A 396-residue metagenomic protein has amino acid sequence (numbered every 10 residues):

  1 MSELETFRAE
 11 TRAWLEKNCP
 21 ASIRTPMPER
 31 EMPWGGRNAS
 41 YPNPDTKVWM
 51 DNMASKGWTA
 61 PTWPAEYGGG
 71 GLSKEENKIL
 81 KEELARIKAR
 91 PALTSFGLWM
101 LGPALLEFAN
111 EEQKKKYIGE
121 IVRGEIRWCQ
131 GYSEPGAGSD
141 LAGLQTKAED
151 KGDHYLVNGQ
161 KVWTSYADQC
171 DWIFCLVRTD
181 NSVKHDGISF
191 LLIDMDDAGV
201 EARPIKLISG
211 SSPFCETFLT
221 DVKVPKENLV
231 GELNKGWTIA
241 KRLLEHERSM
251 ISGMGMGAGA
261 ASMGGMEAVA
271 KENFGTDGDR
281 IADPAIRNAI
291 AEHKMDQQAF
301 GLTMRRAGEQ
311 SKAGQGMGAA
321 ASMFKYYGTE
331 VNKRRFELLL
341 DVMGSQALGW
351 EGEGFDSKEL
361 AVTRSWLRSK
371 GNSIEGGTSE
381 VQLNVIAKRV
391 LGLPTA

Functional and structural regions predicted by a protein language model:
M1-S95, K116-R123, S252, A268-D279 (+7 more regions): Amphipathic, small/basic residue-rich leader segments at the start of a protein or domain
F7, V200-L302, N372: Glycine-rich beta->alpha junctions and the first turn(s) of the following alpha-helix
M27-E31, G275, P284, Q298-G354: C-terminal helix-coil-helix/basic helical segment that borders enzyme active sites and/or dimer interfaces and provides
E75, I79-L80, M100, I239-G253 (+1 more regions): Glycine-rich phosphate/cofactor-binding loops in nucleotide/flavin-utilizing enzymes
L93-E112, G138: N-terminal glycine-rich flavin-associated loop
G124-Y132: A short, Trp-centered hydrophobic/proline-enriched beta-strand micro-motif
T146-E149: A structural signal for short hydrophobic beta-strand segments in well-ordered beta-sheet cores
D153-H154, N158-R203: A short core secondary-structure module
